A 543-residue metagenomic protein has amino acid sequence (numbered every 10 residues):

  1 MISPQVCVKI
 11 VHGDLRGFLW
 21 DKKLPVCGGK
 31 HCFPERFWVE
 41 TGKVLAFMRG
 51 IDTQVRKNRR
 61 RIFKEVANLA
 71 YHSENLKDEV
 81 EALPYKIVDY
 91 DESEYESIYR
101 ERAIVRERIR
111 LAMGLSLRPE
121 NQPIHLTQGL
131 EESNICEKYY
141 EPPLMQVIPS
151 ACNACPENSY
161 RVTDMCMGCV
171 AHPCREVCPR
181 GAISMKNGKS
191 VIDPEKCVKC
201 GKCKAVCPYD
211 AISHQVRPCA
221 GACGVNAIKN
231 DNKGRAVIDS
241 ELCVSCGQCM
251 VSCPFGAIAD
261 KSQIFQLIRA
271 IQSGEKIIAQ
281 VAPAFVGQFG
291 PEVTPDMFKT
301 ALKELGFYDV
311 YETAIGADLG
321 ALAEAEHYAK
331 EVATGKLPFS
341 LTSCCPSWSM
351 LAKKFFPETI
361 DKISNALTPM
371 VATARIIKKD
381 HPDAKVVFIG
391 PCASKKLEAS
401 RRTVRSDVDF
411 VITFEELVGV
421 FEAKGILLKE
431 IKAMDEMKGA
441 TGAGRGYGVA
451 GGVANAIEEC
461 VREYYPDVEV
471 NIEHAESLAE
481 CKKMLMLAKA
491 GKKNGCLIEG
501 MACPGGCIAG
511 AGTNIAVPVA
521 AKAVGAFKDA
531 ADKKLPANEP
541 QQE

Functional and structural regions predicted by a protein language model:
S3-P123, D260-E543: Iron-sulfur-associated redox domains of electron-transfer enzymes in respiratory and anaerobic energy metabolism
R100-A103, E107, L126-E131, K138-P143: Extended, highly charged accessory segments
N134-T163, R180-G181: N-terminal [4Fe-4S]-dependent radical SAM core
A154, M167, R269-A270: Replace "in large, NTP-powered and nucleic-acid-processing enzymes" with "in large, NTP-powered factors and other
S159-A171, K196, L242: N-terminal pre-triad scaffold of radical SAM enzymes
V162, D193, D239, V281-A282 (+1 more regions): A secondary-structure boundary/capping signal
A171-P194, K202-D239, V244, Q248-Q263: Iron-sulfur cluster-binding cysteine motifs and their immediate structural context in ferredoxin-like electron-transfer
